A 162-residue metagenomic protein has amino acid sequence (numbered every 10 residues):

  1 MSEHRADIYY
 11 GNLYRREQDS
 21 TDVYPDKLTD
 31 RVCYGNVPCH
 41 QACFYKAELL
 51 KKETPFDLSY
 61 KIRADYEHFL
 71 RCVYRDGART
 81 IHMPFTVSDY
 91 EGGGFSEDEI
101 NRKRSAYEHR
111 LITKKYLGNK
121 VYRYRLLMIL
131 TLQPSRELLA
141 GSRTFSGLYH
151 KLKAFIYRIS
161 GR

Functional and structural regions predicted by a protein language model:
M1-S2, Y74: Residue-level signal for alpha-helix termini/capping positions
E3-L13: A short, conserved acidic/glycine-rich loop-to-beta-strand motif that forms the donor nucleotide-sugar/metal
I8-Y9, M83, R123-Y124: A short coil-to-beta-strand element that immediately follows conserved catalytic motifs
G11, R15-E108: Conserved nucleotide-sugar donor-binding catalytic segment
K114-R162: Membrane-proximal basic amphipathic "stem/tether" segments
